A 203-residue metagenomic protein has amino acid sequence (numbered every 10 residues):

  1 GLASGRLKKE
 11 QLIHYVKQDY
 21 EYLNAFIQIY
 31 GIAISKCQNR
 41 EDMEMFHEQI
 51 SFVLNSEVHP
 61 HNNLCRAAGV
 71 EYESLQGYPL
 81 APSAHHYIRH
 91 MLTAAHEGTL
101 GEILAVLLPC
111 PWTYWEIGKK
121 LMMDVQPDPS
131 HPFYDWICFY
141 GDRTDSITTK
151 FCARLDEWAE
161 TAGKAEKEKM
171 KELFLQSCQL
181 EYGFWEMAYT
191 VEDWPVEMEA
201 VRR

Functional and structural regions predicted by a protein language model:
G1-L7, F26, C152-T161: Short alpha-helical hairpin
L2, A33-C37, A95-G98, L121-V125 (+3 more regions): Secondary-structure edge/capping motif, primarily at the C-terminal ends of alpha-helices and the immediately following
L7-K36, S56, A105-W115, W185: Alpha-helical bundle segments that constitute or directly flank the non-heme di-iron/ferroxidase center
H14-A25, E48, F52, K169-Q176 (+1 more regions): A non-catalytic, amphipathic alpha-helix used as a structural packing/dimerization or gating element in enzyme scaffolds
C37-E44, E168: Short, surface-exposed loop/turn segments at secondary-structure junctions
E41-D145, L175, Q179: Active-site-proximal alpha-helical scaffolds that flank and shape metal-associated catalytic sites
G141-L175: Long amphipathic all-alpha helical oligomerization modules
K171-R203: Acidic, carboxylate-rich catalytic segments that either coordinate divalent cations
